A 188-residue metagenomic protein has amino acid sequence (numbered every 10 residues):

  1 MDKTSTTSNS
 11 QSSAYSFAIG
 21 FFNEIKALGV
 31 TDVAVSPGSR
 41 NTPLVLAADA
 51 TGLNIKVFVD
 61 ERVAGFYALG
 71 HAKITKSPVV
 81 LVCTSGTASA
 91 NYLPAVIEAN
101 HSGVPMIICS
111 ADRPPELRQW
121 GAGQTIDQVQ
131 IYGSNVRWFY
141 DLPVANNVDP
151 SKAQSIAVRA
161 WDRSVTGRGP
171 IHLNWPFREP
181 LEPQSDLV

Functional and structural regions predicted by a protein language model:
D2-V188: N-terminal alpha/beta PP-like core and its mobile active-site loop of ThDP/TPP-dependent enzymes
